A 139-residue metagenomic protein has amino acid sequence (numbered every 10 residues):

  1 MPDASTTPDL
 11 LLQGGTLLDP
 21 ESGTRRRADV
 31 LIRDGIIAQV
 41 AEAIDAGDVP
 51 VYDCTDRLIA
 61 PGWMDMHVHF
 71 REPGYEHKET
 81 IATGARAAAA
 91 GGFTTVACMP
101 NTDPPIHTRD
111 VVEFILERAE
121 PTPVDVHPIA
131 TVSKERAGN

Functional and structural regions predicted by a protein language model:
P2-G62: Histidine-rich, glycine-flanked metal-binding segment
G15, G35, A88, G92 (+1 more regions): Residue-level signal for inorganic ion chemistry
L18, M99, V132: Conserved residues at the C-terminal ends of beta-strands
A28, I36, G92, V111 (+1 more regions): General structural feature for long, well-ordered alpha-helical segments within catalytic domains of soluble enzymes
C54-P123: Metal-associated gating/positioning segment near the N- to mid-region
L116-N139: Metal-coordinating catalytic core of metallo-dependent amide/deamination hydrolases
